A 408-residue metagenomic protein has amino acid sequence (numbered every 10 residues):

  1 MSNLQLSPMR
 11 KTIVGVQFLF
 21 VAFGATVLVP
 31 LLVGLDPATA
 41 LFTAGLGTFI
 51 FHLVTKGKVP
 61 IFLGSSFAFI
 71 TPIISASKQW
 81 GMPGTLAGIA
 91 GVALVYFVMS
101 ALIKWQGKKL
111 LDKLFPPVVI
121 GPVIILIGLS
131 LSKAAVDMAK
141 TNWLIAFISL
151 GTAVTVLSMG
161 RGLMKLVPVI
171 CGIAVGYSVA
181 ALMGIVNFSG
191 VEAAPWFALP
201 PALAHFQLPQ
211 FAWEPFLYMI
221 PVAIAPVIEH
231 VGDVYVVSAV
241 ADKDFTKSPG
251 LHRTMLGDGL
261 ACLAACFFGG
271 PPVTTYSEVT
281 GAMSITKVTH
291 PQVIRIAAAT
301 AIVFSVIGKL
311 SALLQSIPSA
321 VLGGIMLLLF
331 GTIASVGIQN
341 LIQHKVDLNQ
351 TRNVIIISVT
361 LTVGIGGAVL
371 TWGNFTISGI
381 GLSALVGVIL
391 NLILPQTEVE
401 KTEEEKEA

Functional and structural regions predicted by a protein language model:
M1-I61, A68-Q79: N-terminal signal-anchor module of multipass membrane proteins
S2, L6-M9, G34-H52, K58 (+2 more regions): Membrane-embedded helical hairpins/re-entrant loop segments and their flanking transmembrane helices within multi-pass
T12-A22, I145-S149, V167-P168, P200-D233 (+1 more regions): Hydrophobic, membrane-embedded alpha-helices of multi-pass small-molecule transporters
V16-F20, F115, V119, K140 (+4 more regions): Hydrophobic alpha-helical transmembrane segments of multi-pass membrane proteins
G24-V27, G151-V156, V167, N187-W196 (+2 more regions): Juxtamembrane interface elements at the cytosolic ends of transmembrane helices in multi-pass membrane proteins
L35-L41, G57-F69, L111-I120, K165-I170 (+6 more regions): Short, non-helical or kinked segments that cap or interrupt transmembrane helices
P72-W80, L157, V279-I294, T300-S305: Interfacial segments of multi-pass membrane proteins
Q79-V191, A298-E404: Membrane-embedded alpha-helical modules
